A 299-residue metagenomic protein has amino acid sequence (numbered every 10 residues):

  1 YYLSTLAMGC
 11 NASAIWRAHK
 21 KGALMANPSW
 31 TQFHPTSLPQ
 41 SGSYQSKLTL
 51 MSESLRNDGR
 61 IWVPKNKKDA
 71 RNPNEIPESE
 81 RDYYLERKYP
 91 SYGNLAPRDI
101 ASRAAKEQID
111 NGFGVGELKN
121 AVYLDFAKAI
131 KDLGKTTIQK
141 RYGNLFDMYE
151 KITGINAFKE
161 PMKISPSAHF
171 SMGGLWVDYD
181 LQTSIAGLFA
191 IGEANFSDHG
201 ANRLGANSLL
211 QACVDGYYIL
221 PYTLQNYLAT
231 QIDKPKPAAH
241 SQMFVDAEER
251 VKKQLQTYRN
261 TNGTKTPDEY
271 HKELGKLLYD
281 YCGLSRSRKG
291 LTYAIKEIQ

Functional and structural regions predicted by a protein language model:
Y1-Y44, L48, H199-Y222: Glycine-rich loop(s) and the adjacent beta-strand/alpha-helix scaffold that form part
R17, L24-K151, Y222-Q225: An anion/pyrophosphate-binding glycine-rich loop and adjacent beta-alpha core in soluble alpha-beta enzymes
P28-S29, K119, N156-K163, L228-S241: Flexible, glycine/charged-enriched surface loops at secondary-structure junctions
L55, H169-S171, G205: Short, small/polar residue-rich loop motifs at catalytic or cofactor-binding pockets
L133-Q182: Accessory "access/gating" subregions that flank catalytic or transport cores
Q182-R203: Short FAD-binding loop at a beta-strand-to-alpha-helix junction that anchors the flavin cofactor in diverse
L228-Q299: Long, amphipathic alpha-helical stalk/connector segments used for oligomerization, subunit docking, or mechanical
